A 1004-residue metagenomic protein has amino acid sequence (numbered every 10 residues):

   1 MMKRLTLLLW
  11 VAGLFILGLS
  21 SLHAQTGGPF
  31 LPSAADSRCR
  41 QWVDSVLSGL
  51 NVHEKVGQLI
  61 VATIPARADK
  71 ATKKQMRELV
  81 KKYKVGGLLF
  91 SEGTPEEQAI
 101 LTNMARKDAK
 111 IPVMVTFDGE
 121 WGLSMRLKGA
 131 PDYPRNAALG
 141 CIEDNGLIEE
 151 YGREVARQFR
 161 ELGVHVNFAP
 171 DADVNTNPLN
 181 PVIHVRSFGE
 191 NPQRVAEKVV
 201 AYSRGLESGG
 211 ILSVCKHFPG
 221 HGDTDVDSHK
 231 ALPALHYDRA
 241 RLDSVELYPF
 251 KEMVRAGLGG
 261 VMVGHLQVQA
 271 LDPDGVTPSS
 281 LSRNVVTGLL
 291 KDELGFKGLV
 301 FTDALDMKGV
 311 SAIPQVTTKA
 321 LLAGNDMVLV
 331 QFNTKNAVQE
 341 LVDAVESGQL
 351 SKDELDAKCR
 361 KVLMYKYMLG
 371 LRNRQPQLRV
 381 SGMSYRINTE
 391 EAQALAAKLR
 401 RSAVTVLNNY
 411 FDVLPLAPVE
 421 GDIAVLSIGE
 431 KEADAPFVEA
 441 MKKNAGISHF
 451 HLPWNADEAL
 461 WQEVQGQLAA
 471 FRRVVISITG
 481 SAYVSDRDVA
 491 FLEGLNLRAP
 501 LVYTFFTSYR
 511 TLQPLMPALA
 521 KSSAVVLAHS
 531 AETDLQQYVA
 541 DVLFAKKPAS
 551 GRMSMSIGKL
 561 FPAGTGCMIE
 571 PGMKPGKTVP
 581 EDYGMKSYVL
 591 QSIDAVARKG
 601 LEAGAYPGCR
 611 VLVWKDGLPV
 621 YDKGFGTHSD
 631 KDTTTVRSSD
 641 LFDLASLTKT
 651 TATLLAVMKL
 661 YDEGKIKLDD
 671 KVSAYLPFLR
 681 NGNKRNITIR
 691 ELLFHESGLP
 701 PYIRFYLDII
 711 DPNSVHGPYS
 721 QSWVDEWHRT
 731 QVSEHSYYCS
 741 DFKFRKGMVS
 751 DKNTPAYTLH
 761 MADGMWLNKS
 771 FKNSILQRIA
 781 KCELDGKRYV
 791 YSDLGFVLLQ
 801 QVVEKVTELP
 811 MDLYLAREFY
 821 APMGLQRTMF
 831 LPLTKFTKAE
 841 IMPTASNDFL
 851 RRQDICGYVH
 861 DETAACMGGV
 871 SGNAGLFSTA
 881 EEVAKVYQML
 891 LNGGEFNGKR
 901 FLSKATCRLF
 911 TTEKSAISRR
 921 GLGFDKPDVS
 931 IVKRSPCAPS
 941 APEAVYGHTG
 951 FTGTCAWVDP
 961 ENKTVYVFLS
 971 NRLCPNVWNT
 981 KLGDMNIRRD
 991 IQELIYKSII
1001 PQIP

Functional and structural regions predicted by a protein language model:
M1-G28: Bacterial Sec-dependent N-terminal signal peptides
A24-A62, A66-E78, D292, I313-D582 (+1 more regions): Preference for extracellular/luminal or secreted protein segments
N51, Q98-V113, L123-M125, E190-E354 (+1 more regions): Second-shell residues forming the walls of enzyme active-site clefts
K352-R360, M364-N373, F450-D457, S554-P562 (+5 more regions): Short, gly/Ser/Thr-rich active-site loops of penicillin-recognizing serine hydrolases
Y583-L644, K665-K667, N773, Q777-K781 (+2 more regions): Short, conserved catalytic-motif segment at the N-terminal edge
Q591-R598, V611-L612, G617, D640-D669 (+4 more regions): Active-site SXXK
A603-R610, K631-F694, E783-G795, S871-A874: Short active-site loop at a secondary-structure junction that contains or immediately precedes the catalytic residue(s)
R685-E943: Short, surface-exposed loop or secondary-structure junction motifs that flank catalytic or metal-binding residues
